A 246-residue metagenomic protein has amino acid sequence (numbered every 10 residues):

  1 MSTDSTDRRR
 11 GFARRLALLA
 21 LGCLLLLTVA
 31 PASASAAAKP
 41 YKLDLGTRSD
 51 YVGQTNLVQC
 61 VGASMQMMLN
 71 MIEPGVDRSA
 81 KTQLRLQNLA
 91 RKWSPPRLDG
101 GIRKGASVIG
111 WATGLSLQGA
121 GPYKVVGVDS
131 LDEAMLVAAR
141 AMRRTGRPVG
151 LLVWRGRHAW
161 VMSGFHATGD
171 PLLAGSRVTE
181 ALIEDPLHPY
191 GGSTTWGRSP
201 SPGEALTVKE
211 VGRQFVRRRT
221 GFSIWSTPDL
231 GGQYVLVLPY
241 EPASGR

Functional and structural regions predicted by a protein language model:
S2-A36: Secretory targeting and sorting signals
T28, A63, M68-M71, Q118 (+1 more regions): Generic structural signal for bulky hydrophobic/aromatic residues embedded in well-ordered secondary structure
P31, G75, S176-R177: Residue-level detector of alpha-helical recognition elements and their boundaries
A37-P40, L45, Q87-G245: Conserved active-site-adjacent core of cysteine acyl-enzyme catalytic domains
A38-S94: Active-site nucleophile-adjacent alpha helix/oxyanion-hole segment immediately C-terminal to the catalytic cysteine
